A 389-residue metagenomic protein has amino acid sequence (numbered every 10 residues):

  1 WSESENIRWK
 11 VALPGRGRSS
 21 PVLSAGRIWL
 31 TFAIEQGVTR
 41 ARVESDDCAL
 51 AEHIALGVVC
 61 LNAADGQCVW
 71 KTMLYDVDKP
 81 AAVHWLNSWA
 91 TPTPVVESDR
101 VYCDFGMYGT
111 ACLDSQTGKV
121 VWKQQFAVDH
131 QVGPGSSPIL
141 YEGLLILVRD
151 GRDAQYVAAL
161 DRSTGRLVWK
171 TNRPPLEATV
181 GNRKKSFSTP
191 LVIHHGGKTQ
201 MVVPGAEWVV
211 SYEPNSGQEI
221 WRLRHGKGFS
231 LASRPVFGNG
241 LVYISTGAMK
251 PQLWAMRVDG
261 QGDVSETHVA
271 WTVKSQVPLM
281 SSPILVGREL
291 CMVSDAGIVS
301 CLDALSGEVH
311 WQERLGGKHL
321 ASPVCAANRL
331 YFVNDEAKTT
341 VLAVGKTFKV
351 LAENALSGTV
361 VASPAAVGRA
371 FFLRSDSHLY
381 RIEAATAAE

Functional and structural regions predicted by a protein language model:
W1-E389: Noncatalytic, solvent-exposed loop/strand surfaces of beta-propeller-type extracellular/periplasmic domains
